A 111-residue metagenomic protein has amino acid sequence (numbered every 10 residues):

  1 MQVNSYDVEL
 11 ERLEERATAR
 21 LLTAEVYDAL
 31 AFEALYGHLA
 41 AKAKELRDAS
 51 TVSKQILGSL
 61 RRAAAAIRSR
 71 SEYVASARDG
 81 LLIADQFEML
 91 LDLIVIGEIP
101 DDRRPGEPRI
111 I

Functional and structural regions predicted by a protein language model:
M1, Y36-K42, A65-A75: Short, charged low-complexity intrinsically disordered segments located at boundaries of structured domains
M1-Y36: Short terminal alpha-helical segments
S5, E9-R12, A34, H38-A41 (+3 more regions): Charged, amphipathic alpha-helical oligomerization/scaffolding segments
A17, D28, L46-A49, I67 (+1 more regions): Short secondary-structure junctions and interdomain/linker hinges
A17-A24, A43-L46, S71-V74: Secondary-structure edge/capping motif, primarily at the C-terminal ends of alpha-helices and the immediately following
F32-A49, P108: Generic amphipathic, hydrophobic interface segment in small proteins and small subunits
K44-R61, V74-L81: Short, charged early-sequence alpha-helical segments and their helix-coil boundaries
R62-I111: Amphipathic alpha-helical binding modules
